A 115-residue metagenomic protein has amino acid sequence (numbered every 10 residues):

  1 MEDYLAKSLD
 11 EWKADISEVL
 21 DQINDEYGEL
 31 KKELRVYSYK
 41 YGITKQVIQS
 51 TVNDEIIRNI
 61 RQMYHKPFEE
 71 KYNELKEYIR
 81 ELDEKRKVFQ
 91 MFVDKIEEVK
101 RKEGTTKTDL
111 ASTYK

Functional and structural regions predicted by a protein language model:
M1-Q22, R61-H65: Short, charge-rich amphipathic alpha-helices with coiled-coil/heptad character
E2-K7, E97-K115: Short acidic DE-rich linear segments
L9, Y27, K40, N53 (+3 more regions): Short amphipathic alpha-helical segments that mediate assembly, nucleic-acid/protein binding, or membrane association
E11, S17-L20, S50, I79 (+2 more regions): Short linear motifs centered on Gly/Pro in flexible linkers and helix caps
D15, Q22, E26, D54 (+3 more regions): Surface-exposed polar/charged interaction patches
Y27-H65: Extended alpha-helical coiled-coil "stalk/arm" regions that act as elongated linkers or oligomerization scaffolds
E70-K107: Long amphipathic alpha-helical coiled-coil segments
